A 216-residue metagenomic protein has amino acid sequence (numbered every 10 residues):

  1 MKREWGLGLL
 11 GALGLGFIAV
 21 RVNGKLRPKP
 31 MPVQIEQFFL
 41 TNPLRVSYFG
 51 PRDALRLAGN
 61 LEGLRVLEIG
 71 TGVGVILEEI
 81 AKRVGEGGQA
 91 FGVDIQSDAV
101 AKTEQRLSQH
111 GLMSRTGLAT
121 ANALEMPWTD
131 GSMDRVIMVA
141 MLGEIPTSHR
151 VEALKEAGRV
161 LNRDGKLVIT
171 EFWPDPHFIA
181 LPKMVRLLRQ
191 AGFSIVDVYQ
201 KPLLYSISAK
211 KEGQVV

Functional and structural regions predicted by a protein language model:
K2-N23: Hydrophobic alpha-helical topogenic segments used for membrane insertion/localization
R45-E62: Conserved alpha-helix/loop element of class I SAM-dependent methyltransferases that forms part of the SAM/SAH-binding
V73-G85: Conserved SAM-binding loop of SAM-dependent methyltransferases across substrates and taxa, primarily the Class I
Q96: Conserved SAM/SAH-binding beta-strand->alpha-helix loop
G111-A123: Conserved SAM-binding strand-loop segment of SAM-dependent methyltransferases
L124-V136: A short acidic, Gly/Pro-enriched loop at the edge of an enzyme's catalytic core that lines a small-molecule cofactor
V151-R163: A short glycine-rich, Lys/Arg-flanked "PGG" loop and its adjoining helix->strand segment in the class I
D164-E171: Conserved beta-strand signature within the Rossmann-like core of class I S-adenosyl-L-methionine
